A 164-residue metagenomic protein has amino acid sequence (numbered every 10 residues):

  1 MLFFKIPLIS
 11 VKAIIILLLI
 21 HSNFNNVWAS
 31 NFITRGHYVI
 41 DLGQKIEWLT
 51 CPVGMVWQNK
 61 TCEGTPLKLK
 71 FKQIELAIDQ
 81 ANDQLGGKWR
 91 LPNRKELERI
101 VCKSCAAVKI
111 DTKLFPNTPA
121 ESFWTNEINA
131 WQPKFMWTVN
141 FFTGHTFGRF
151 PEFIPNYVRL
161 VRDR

Functional and structural regions predicted by a protein language model:
L2-I14: Bacterial N-terminal signal peptides that target proteins for export
K12-S22: Bacterial N-terminal signal peptides
V27-A29: Boundary at the C-terminal end of the N-terminal hydrophobic targeting segment
I33-R35: Short, small/polar residue-rich loop motifs at catalytic or cofactor-binding pockets
H37, L42-I46, T50-R90, R94-L97 (+1 more regions): Short aromatic-cysteine micro-motif
K45-W48, W124-T125, L160: Bulky hydrophobic/aromatic "packing anchor" residues in well-ordered structure
E75-K88, R94-T143, R149, D163: An exposed tryptophan-centered "aromatic clamp" motif
P151-R164: Short, structured beta-strand segments at or near domain termini in extracellular proteins/domains
